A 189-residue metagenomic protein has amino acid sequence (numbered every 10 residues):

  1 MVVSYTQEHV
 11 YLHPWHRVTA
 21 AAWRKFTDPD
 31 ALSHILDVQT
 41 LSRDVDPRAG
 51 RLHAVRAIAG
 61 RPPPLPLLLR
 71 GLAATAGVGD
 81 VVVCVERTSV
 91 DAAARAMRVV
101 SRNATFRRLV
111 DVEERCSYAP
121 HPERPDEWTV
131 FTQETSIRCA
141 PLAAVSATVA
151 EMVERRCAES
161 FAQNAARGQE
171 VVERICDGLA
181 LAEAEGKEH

Functional and structural regions predicted by a protein language model:
M1-P66: Hydrophobic ligand-binding cavity/cleft-lining segments
V2-E8, L12, G71-D80, S89-H189: Terminal "cap-and-tail" regions of soluble proteins that handle hydrophobic small molecules
L36-Q39, G50-A54, V82-E86, R95 (+1 more regions): A generic structural signal for short beta-strands and their flanking turns/coil linkers
R43-D44, T88-V90: Short, exposed beta-strand/loop patches in secreted or surface proteins that constitute
V55-A74, G79-D80, C84-R87: Eukaryotic helix-linker segments that join adjacent hydrophobic helices
